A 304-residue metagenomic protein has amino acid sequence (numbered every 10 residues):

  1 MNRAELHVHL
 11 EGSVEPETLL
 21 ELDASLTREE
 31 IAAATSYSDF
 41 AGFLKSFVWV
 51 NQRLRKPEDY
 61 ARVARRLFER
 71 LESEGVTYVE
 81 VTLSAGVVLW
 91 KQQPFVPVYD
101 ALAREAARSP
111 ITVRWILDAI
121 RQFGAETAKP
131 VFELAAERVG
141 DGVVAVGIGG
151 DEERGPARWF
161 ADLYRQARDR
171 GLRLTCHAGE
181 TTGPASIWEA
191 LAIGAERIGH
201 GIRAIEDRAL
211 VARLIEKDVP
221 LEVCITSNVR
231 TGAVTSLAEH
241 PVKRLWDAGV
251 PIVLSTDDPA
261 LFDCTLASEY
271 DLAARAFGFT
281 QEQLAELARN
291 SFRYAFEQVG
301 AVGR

Functional and structural regions predicted by a protein language model:
M1-L172, G183-S186, A192, E196-R197 (+2 more regions): Metal-cofactor-binding active-site regions of metalloenzymes
H177-T182: Glycine-rich beta-to-alpha transition loops that act as phosphate-gripper elements at the mouths of alpha/beta enzyme
